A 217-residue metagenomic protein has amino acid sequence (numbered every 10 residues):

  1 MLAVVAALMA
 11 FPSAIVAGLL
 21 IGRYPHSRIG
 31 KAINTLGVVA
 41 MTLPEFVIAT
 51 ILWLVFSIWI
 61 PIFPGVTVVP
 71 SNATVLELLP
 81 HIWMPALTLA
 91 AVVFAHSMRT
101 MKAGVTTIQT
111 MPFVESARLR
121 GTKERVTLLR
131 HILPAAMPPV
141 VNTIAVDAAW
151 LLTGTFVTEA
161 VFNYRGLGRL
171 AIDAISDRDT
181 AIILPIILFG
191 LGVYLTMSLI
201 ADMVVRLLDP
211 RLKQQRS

Functional and structural regions predicted by a protein language model:
M1-I29, E45, A73-S217: Alpha-helical transmembrane segments of integral membrane proteins, especially multi-pass inner/plasma-membrane
P12, V55-V68, E159-R165: Peri-membrane helix termini and adjoining interfacial loops of integral membrane proteins
T35-V66, T88-A95, R99: Membrane-water interface segments at the C-terminal ends of transmembrane alpha-helices in multi-pass inner-membrane
I51, T67-V68, L119, S217: Short capping/connector residues at structural and topological boundaries
